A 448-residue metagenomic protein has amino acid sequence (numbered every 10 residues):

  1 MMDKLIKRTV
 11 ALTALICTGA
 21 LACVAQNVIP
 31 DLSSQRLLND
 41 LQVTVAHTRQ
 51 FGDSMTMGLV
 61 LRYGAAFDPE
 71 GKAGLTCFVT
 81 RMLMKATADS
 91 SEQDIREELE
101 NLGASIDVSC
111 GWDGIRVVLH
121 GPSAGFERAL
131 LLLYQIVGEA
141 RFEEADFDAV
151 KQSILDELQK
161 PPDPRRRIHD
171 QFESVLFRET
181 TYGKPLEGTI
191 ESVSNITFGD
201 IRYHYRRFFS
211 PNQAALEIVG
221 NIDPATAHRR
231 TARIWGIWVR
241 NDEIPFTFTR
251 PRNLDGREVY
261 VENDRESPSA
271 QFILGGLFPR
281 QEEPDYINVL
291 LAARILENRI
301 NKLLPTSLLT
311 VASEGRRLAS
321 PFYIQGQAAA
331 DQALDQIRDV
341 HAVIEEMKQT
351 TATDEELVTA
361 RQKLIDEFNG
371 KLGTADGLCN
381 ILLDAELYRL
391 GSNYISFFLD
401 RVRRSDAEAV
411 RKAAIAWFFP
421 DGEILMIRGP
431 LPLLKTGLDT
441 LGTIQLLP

Functional and structural regions predicted by a protein language model:
M1-K7: N-terminal secretory signal peptides that target proteins for export/translocation
V10-A20: Bacterial N-terminal signal peptides
C23-E97, V118-G121, L131, R202-L303 (+2 more regions): His/Glu-rich zincin catalytic helix
T44-A46, F51-V79, E92-G138, R165-E191 (+4 more regions): M16 family metallopeptidases and their MPP-like homologs
D94, E139-F142, F147-D148, I196-F198: Peptidyl-prolyl cis-trans isomerase
Y134-E144, I234-D242, A342-A352, L441-P448: A common structural junction motif
I154-P161, R250-R265, Q362-K371: Short, conserved secondary-structure transition motifs
F397, R401-R404, E408, K412-I415 (+2 more regions): C-terminal soluble interaction/assembly domains
